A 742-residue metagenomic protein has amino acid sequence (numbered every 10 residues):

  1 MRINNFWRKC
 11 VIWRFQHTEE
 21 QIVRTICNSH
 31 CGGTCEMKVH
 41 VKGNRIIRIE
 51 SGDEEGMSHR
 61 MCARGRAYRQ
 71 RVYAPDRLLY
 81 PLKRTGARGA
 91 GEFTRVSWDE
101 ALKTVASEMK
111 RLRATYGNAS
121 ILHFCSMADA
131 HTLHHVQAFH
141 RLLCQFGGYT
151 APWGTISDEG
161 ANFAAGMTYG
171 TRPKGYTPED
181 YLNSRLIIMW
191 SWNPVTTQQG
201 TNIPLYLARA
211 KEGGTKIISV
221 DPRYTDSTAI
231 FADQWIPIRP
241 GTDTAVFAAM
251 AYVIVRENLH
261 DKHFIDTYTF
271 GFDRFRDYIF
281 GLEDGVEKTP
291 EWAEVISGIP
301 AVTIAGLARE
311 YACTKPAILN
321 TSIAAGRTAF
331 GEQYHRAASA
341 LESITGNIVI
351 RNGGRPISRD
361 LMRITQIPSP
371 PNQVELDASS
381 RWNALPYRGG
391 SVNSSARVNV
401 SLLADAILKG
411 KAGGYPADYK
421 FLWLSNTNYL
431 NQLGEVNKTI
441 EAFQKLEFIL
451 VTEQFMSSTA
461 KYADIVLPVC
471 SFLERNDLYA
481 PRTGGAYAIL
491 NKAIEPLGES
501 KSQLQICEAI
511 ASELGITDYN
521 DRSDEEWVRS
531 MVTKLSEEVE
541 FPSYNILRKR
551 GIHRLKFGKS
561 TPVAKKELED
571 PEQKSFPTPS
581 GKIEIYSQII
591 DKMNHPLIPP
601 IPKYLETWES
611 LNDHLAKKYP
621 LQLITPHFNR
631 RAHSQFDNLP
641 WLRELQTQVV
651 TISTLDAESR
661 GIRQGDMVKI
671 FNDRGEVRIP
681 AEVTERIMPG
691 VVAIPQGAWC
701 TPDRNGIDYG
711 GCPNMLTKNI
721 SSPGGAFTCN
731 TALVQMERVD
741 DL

Functional and structural regions predicted by a protein language model:
M1-L259, F275, P300, P702-L742: N-terminal export/assembly segments and adjacent metallocofactor-ligating motifs of anaerobic energy-metabolism
R2, L497, Q503-I552, S634-F636 (+2 more regions): Long, contiguous, secondary-structure-rich segments that constitute the structural scaffold of globular domains
R84-E100, Y252, L259-A301, A493-E584 (+4 more regions): N-terminal leader/propeptide and maturation segments of large enzyme subunits in energy/redox metabolism and hydrolases
L102-I121, T177-L186, D284-G285, A305-I318 (+1 more regions): Glycine-rich phosphate/diphosphate-binding loops that line cofactor/substrate pockets in enzymes
Y116-S120, H260-I265, I318, V349-P356 (+1 more regions): Flexible, glycine/charged-enriched surface loops at secondary-structure junctions
V136-L207, G213-V220, A245, A340-K461 (+4 more regions): Extended redox/cofactor-interaction regions of prokaryotic respiratory oxidoreductases
A232-I238, G485-L497: Short beta-alpha connecting loops at secondary-structure transitions that line or flank enzyme active sites
M250, G271-L402: Active-site phosphate/pyrophosphate-binding segments
